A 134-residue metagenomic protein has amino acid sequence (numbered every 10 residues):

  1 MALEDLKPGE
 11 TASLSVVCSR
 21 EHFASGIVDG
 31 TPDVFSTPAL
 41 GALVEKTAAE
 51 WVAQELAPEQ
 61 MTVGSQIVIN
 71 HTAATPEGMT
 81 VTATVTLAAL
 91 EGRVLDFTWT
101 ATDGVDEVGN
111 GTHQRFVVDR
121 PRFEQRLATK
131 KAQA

Functional and structural regions predicted by a protein language model:
A2-S36: Catalytic strand-loop segment that frames the active site of acyl-thioester-processing enzymes
K7-S13, Q66, T80-T82, V94-D96 (+1 more regions): Intrinsic-disorder/low-complexity, polar/charged segments enriched in Ser/Thr/Lys/Arg/Asp/Glu/Gln
V17, T100, H113-Q114: Residue-level structural signal for beta-strand termini and adjacent loop
T31-A39, D96, V118: Residues at secondary-structure transition points
A48-T82: Hydrophobic beta-strand-centered segment that forms part of the acyl-chain substrate-binding groove
I69-G104: Hydrophobic beta-sheet segments that form the core/acyl-binding groove of ACP/CoA-dependent acyl-chain-processing
G109-N110, Q114-A134: C-terminal output/interaction extensions
